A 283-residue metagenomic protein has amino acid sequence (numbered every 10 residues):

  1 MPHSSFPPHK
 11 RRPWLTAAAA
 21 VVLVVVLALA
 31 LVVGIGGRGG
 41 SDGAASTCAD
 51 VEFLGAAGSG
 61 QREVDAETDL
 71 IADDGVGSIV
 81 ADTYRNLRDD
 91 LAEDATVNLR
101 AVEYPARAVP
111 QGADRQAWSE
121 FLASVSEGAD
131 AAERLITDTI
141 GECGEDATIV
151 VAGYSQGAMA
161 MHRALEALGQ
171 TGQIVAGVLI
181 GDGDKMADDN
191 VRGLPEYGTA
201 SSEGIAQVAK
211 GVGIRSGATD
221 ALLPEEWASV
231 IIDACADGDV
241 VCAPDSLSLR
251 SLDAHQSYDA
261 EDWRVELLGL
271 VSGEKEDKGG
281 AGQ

Functional and structural regions predicted by a protein language model:
M1-W14: Terminal targeting segments of Actinobacterial cell-envelope proteins
W14-V25: Sec-dependent N-terminal signal peptides
V26-V51: C-terminal region of N-terminal signal peptides and the immediate post-cleavage residues of exported proteins
G55-A56, V64-A101, R107-G112, S124-E127 (+2 more regions): Surface cap/lid and interfacial helix-loop subdomains adjacent to catalytic sites that gate substrate access
R134-T148: Gly/Ser-rich "nucleophile elbow"/oxyanion-hole loop immediately N-terminal to the catalytic nucleophile in hydrolases
V151-M161: Gly/Ala-rich beta-loop-alpha elbow adjacent to hydrolase catalytic centers
H162-E166: Short, hydrophobic alpha-helix immediately C-terminal to the catalytic nucleophile
